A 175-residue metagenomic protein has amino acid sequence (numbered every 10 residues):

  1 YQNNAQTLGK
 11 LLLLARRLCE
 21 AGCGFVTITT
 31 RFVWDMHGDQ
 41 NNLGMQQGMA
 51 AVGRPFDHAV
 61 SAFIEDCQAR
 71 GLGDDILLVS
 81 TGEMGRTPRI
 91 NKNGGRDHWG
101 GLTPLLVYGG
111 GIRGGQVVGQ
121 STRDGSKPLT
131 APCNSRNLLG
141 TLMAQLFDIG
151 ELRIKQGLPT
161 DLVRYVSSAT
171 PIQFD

Functional and structural regions predicted by a protein language model:
Y1-D175: Ligand-binding pockets and gating/stacking loops
